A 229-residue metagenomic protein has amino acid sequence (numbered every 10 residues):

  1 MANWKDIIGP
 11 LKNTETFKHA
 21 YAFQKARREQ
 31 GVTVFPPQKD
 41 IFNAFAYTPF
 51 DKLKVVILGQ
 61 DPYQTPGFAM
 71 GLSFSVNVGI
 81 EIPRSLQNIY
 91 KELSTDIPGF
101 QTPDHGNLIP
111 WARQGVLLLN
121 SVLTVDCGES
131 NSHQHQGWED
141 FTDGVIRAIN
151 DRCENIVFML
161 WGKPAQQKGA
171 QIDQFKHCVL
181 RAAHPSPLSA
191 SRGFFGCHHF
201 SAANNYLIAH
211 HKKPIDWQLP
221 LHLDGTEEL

Functional and structural regions predicted by a protein language model:
D6, P10-L160, P164-Q167, I172 (+4 more regions): A polyanion-binding, active-site-adjacent surface
A209-L229: Charged phosphate-binding loop/patch that engages nucleotide di/tri-phosphates or the phosphate backbone of nucleic
